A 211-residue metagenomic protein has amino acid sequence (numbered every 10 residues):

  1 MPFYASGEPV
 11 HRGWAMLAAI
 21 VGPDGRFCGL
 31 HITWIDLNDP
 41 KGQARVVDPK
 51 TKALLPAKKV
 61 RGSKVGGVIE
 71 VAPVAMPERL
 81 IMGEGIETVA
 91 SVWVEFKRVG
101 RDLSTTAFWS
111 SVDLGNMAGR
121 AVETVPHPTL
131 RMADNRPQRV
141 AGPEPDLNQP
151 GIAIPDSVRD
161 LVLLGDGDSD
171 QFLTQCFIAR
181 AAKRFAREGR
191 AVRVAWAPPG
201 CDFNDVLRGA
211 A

Functional and structural regions predicted by a protein language model:
M1-L80, V89-V94, R98, A181: Basic, glycine-enriched DNA-binding surface that flanks or lies within the catalytic cores of DNA
P77-E78, A90-A211: TOPRIM fold recognition
E84-G85: Helix N-cap/beta->alpha junction signal
